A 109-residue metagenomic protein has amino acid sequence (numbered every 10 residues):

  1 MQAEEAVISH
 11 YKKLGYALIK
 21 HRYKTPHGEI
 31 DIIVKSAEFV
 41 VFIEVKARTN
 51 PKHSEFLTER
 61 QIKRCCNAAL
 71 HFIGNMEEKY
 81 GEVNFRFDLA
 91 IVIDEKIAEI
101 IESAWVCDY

Functional and structural regions predicted by a protein language model:
M1-H21: Acidic-basic catalytic patches of nuclease active cores, encompassing PD-(D/E)XK and other metal-cofactor nuclease
L14-A37: Active-site metal-binding core of divalent-cation-utilizing nuclease and nuclease-like domains
Y23, V45-A47, S103: Active-site donor-binding loop signature of nucleotide-sugar glycosyltransferases
I30-P51, C65: Conserved catalytic cores of phosphodiester-cleaving nucleases, focusing on short active-site segments
K35-S36, Y80, F85, C107-Y109: Positively charged, solvent-exposed patches that mediate nucleic-acid binding
A47-E95: Catalytic cores of nucleic-acid endonucleases
V92-Y109: Short, low-complexity, polybasic intrinsically disordered segments
